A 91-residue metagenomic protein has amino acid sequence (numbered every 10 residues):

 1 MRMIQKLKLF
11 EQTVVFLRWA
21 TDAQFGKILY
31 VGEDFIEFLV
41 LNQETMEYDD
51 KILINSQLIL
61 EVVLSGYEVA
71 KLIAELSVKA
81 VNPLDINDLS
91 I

Functional and structural regions predicted by a protein language model:
M1-I91: Conserved RNA-binding domains used in RNP assembly and mRNA/RNA metabolism
